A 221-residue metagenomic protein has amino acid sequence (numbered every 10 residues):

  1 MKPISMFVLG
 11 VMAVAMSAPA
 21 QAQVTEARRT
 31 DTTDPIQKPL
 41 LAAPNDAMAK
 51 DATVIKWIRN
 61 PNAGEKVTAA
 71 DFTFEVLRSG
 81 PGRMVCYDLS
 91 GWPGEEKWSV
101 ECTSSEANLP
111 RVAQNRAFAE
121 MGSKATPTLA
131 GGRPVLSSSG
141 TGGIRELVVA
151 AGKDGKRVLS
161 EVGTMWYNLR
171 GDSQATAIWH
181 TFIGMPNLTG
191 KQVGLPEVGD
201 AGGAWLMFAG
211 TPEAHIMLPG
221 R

Functional and structural regions predicted by a protein language model:
M1-V8: Bacterial N-terminal signal peptides that target proteins for export
V14-A22: C-terminal segment of classical bacterial N-terminal signal peptides
Q23-R221: Primary mode marks residue(s) on the alpha4-beta5-alpha5 output face of response regulator receiver
